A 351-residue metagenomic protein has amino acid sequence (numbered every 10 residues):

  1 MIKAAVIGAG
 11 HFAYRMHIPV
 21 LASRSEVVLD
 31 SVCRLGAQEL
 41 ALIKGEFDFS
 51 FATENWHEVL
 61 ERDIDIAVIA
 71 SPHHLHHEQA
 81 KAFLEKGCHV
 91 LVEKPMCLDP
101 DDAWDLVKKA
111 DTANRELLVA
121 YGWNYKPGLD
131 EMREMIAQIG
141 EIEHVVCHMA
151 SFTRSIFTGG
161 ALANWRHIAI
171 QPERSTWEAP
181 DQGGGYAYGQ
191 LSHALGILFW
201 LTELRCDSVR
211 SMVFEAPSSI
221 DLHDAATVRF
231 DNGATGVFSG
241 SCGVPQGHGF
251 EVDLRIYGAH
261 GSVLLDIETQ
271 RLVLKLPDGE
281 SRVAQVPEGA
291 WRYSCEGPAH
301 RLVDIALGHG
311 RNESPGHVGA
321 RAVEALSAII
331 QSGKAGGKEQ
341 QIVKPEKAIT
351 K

Functional and structural regions predicted by a protein language model:
M1-F47: N-terminal Rossmann-like dinucleotide-binding module
A13, V92-E93, L117-V119, V146 (+1 more regions): Hydrophobic residues in well-ordered beta-strands that form the structural core
V27, E58, I66-I69, R115 (+2 more regions): C-terminal helix-rich "cap/oligomerization" subdomain common to oxidoreductases
Q38, P287-H300: Active-site loop of classical SDR/Rossmann-like NAD(P)-dependent oxidoreductases, centered on the catalytic Tyr-X3-Lys
F47-K109: Beta-loop-alpha module in the N-terminal Rossmann-like domain of NAD(P)-dependent dehydrogenases, especially those
D105-W123, E141-V145: Rossmann-fold dehydrogenase core element
K126-V209: Predominantly a Rossmann-like dinucleotide-binding segment in NAD(P)-dependent oxidoreductases
G189-T269, E296-H309, K344-K351: Contiguous beta-strand/loop segments that form the cofactor/metal-binding neighborhood of enzyme cores
